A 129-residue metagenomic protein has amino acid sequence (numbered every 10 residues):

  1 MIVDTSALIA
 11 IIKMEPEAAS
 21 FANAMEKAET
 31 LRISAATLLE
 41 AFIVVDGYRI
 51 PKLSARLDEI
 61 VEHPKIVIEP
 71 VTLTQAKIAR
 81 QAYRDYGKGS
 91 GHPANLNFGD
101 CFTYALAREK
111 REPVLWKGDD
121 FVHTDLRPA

Functional and structural regions predicted by a protein language model:
M1-I33, D46-E59: Short, well-structured N-terminal submotif of metal-dependent ribonuclease cores
L8-I9, L38, F121-V122: A generic structural signal for short hydrophobic patches within well-formed alpha-helices
M25, E62, R108: Anion (oxyanion) recognition and catalysis
R32, V67-E69, A129: General small-molecule cofactor/ligand-binding pocket signal
V67-P113: Active-site neighborhoods of divalent-metal-dependent phosphate/nucleic-acid chemistry enzymes
Y104-A129: Acidic, PIN/NYN-like endoribonuclease modules and their adjacent C-terminal/linker elements
